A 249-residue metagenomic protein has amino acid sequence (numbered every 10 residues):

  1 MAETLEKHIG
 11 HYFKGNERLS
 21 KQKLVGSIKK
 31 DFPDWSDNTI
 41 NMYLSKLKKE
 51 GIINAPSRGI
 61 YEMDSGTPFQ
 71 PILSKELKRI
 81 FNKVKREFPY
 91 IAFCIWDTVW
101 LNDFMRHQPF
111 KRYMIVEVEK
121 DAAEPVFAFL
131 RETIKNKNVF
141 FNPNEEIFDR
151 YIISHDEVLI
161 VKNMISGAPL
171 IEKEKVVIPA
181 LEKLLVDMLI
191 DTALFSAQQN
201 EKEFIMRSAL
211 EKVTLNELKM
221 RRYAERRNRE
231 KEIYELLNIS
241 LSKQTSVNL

Functional and structural regions predicted by a protein language model:
M1-R18, K78, P89-A92: Short alpha-helical segments that sit at the start of domains
Y12, D31, M188-T192: Alpha-helix C-capping/helix-to-loop hinge sites
K14, P33, V116, I171 (+1 more regions): Short, charged/polar micro-motifs that form catalytic or ligand-binding hotspots
G15-E87: Short beta-edge/loop segments at beta->alpha junctions of small alpha/beta modules that act as binding/recognition
T39-M42, D121, P125, V176 (+1 more regions): Short, well-structured alpha-helical interface segments that form or flank functional binding sites
S57, E119-K120, I190-A193: Short, flexible beta-strand-to-coil junctions
G59, L77-Y151: Short gly/ser-rich loop at a beta-strand->alpha-helix junction or flexible surface loop bordering the NTP-binding
K135-L249: Hydrophobic alpha-helical interaction segments
